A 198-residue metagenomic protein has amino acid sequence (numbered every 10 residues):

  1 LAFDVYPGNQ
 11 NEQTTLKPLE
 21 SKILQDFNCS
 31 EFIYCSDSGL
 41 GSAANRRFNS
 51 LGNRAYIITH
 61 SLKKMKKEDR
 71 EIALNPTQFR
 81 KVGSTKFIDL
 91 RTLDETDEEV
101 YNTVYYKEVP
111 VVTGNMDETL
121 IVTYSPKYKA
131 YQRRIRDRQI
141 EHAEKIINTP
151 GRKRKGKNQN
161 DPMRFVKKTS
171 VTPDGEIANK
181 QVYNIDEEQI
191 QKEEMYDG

Functional and structural regions predicted by a protein language model:
L1-G198: Anion-binding and metal-coordination hotspots
